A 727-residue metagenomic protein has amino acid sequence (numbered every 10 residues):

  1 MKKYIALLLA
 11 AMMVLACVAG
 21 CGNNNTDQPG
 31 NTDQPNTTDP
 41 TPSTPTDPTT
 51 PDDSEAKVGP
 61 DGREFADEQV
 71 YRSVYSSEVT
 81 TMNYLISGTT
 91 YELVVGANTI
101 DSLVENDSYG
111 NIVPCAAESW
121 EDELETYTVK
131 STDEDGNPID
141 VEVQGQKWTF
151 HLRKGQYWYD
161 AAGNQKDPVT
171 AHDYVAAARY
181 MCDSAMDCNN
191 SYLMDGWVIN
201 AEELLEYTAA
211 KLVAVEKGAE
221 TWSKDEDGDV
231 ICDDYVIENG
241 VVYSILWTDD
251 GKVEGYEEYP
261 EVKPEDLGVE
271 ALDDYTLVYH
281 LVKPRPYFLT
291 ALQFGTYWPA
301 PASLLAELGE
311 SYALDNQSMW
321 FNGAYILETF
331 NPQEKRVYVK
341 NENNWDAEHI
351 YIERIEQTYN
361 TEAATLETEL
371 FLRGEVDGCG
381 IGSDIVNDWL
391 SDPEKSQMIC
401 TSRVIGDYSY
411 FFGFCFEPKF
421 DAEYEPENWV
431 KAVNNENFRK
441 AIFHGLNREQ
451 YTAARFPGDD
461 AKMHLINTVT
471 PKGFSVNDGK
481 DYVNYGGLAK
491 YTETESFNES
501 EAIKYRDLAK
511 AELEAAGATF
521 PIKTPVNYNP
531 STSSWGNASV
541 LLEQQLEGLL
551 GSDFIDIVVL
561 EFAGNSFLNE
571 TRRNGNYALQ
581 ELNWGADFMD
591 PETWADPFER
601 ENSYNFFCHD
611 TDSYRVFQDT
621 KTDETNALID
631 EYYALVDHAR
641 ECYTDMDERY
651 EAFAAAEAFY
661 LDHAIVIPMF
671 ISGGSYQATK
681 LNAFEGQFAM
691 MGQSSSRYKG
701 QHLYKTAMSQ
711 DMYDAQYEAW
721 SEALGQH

Functional and structural regions predicted by a protein language model:
S73-D140, W320: N-terminal lobe/hinge region of extracytoplasmic solute-binding protein
S108, E226-D266, E270-T276, H280-E356 (+2 more regions): Gly/Pro-rich hinge or "lid" segments in bacterial periplasmic/extracellular proteins
S119-Y243, V278, E367-L370, W429-N434 (+1 more regions): Aromatic- and charge-enriched surface segment that lines or borders ligand/interaction sites
T126, V339-K340, A432-L549, S709-H727: Append "and occasionally in soluble cytosolic enzymes with long acidic Gly/Pro-rich linkers
P286-L292, A453, L508-P530, N583 (+1 more regions): Bilobed periplasmic-binding protein-like "clamshell/Venus-flytrap" ligand-binding domains
D384-A502, D623-A627, A664-A678: Local pocket/hinge segments that shape ligand/substrate recognition
V404-Y408, G413-C415, E561-H638, F688 (+2 more regions): Acidic-aromatic pocket-rim loops
E599, Y676-H727: Long beta-strand-rich cores associated with HINT superfamily self-processing modules
